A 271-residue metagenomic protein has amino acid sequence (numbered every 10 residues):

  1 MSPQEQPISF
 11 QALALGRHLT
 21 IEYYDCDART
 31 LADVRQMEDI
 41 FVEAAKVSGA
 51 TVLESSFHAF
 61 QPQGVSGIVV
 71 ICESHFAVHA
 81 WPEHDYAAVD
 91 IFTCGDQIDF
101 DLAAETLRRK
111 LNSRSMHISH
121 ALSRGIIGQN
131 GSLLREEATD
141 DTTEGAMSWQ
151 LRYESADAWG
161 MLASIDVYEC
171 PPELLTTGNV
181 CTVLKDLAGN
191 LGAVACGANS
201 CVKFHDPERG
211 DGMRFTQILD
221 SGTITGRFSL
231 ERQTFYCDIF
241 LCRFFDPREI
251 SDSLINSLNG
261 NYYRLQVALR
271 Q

Functional and structural regions predicted by a protein language model:
M1-Q271: Polybasic/polar functional segments that serve as interface/processing modules
